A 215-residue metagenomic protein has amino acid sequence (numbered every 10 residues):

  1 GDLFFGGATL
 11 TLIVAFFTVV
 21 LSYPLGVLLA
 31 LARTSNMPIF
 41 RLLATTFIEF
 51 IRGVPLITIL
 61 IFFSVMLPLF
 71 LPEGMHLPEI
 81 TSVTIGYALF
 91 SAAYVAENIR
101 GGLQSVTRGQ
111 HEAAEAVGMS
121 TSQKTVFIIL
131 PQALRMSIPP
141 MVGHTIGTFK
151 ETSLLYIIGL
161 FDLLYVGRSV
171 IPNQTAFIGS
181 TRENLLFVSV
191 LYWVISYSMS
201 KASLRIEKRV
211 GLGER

Functional and structural regions predicted by a protein language model:
G1-R215: Transmembrane alpha-helices and adjacent helix-loop boundaries
